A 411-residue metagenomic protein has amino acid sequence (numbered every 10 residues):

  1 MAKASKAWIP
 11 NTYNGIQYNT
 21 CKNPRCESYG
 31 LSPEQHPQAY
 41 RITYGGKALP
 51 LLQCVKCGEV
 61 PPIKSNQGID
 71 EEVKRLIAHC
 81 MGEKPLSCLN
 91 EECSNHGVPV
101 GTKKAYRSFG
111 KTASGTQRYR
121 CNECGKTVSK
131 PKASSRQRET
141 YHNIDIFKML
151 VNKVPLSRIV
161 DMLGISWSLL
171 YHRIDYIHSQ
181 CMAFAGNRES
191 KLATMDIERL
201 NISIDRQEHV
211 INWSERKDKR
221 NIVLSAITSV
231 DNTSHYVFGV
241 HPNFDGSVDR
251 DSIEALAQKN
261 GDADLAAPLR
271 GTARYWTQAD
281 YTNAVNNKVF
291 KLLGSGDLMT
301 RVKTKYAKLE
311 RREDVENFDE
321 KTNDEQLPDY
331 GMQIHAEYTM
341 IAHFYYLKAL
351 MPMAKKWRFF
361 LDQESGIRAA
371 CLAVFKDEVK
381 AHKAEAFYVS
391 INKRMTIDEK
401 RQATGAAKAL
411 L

Functional and structural regions predicted by a protein language model:
A2-T20, R25-E34, R41-L49, G58-E59 (+3 more regions): Basic, alpha-helical nucleic-acid-binding regions used in initiation and control of genome expression
W8-T20, I42-L49, K74-S87, N95 (+1 more regions): Short, flexible, mixed-charge glycine/proline-rich loop motifs that serve as phosphate/nucleic-acid-contacting
C21, C88, C121, I159 (+3 more regions): Short, conserved catalytic/metal-binding motifs centered on acidic residues
L31, Q53-P62, I69-M81, E92-R199 (+1 more regions): Short, positively charged, Gly/Tyr-enriched micro-motifs that form contact patches at catalytic or ligand/partner
A78, P85, A105-Y106, K111-A113 (+1 more regions): Helix-centered, glycine/charged polyanion-binding patches within enzymatic domains that contact phosphate-containing
Y171-R173, W213-E215, S365-F375: A short acidic (Asp/Glu
H172, A183-L350: RNase H-like nuclease fold core
L350, K355-A369: Acidic/histidine-rich, metal-coordinating catalytic segments
